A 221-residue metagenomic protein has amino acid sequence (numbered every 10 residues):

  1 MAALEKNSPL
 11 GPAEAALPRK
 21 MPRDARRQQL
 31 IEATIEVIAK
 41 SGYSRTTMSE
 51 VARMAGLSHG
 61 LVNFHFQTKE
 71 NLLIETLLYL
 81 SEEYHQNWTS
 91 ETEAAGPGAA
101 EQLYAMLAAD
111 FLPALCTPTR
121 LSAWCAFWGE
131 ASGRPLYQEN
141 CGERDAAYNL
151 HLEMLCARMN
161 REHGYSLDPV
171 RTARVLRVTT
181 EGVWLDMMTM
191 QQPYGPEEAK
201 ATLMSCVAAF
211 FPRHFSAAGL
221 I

Functional and structural regions predicted by a protein language model:
M1-A25, F215-I221: N-terminal intrinsically disordered/low-complexity leader segments
Q29, A33-E75: Helix-turn-helix
S44-R45, R161-P169: Short, charged helix-capping/linker segments at alpha-helix termini
F66, A126-G133: Short helix-capping/turn signature of helix-turn-helix
E75, T89-T119, P169-L176, I221: Hydrophobic alpha-helical connector segments
L78-Y84: Short, basic, alpha-helical segments at the C-terminal edge of helix-turn-helix-like DNA-binding modules
S90, C116-C125, P135-R161, R171 (+1 more regions): Amphipathic alpha-helical packing segments from all-alpha helical-bundle domains
D110-C116, G133, R158, L176-Y194 (+1 more regions): Amphipathic C-terminal alpha-helical segment
